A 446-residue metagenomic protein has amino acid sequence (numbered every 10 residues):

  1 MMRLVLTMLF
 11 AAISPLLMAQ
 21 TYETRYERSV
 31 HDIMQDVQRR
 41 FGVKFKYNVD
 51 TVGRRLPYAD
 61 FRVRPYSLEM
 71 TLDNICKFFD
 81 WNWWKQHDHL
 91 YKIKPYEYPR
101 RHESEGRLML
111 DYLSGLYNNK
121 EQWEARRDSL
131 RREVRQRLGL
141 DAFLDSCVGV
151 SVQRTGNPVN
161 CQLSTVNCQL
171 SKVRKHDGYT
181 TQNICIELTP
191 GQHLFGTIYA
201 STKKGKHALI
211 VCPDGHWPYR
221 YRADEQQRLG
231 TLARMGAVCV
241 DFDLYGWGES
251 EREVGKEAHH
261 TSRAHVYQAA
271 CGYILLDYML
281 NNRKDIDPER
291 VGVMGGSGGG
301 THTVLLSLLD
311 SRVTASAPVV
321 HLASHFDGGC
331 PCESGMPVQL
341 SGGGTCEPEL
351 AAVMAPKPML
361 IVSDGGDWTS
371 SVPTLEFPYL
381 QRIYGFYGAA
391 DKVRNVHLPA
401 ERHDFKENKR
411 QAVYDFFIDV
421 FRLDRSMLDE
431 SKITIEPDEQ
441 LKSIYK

Functional and structural regions predicted by a protein language model:
L4-I13: Sec-dependent N-terminal signal peptides
A19-Y98: N-terminal export/assembly leaders
P65-L68, W83-H87, K94-N160, V166-H193 (+2 more regions): Alpha/beta-hydrolase-fold serine-hydrolase catalytic core, especially in secreted/extracellular enzymes
G205-N282, L322-C332: Cap/lid segment of the alpha/beta-hydrolase catalytic domain
K206-L209, M235-V238, D287-R290, S311-A315 (+2 more regions): Loop/turn elements at helix/coil->beta-strand transitions in domains of secreted/extracellular proteins
W217-Q227, H259-A270, V293-V304, S334-E349 (+2 more regions): Alpha-helix capping and helix-loop boundary segments enriched in small/acidic/polar residues
D277-G343: Primarily recognizes the serine-hydrolase "nucleophile elbow" in alpha/beta-hydrolase and SGNH/GDSL folds
A315, D327-R382: The feature captures the conserved acid-bearing segment of alpha/beta-hydrolase catalytic domains
